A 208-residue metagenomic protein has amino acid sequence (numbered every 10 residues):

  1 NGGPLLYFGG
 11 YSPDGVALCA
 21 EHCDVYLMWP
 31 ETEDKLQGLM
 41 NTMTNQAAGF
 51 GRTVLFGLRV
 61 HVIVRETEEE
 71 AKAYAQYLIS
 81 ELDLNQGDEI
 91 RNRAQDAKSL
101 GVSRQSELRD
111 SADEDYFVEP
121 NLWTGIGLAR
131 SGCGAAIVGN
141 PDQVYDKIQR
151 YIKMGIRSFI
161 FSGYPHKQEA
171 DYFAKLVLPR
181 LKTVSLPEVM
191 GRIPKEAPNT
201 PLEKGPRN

Functional and structural regions predicted by a protein language model:
N1-L5: A local structural motif
L6, C19, M43, A71 (+3 more regions): Conserved, mostly hydrophobic/aromatic
L6-G9, D24-M28, V54-H61, F159-S162: Hydrophobic faces of well-ordered beta-strands that scaffold small-molecule active sites in alpha/beta enzyme cores
P13-D14: Alpha/beta enzyme core
L18, G38, E169-Y172: Phosphate- and divalent-cation-binding pockets in alpha/beta enzyme and binding domains that engage nucleotide-derived
E21-H22, M154: Structural motif
P30-E33, S158-A174: Glycine-rich, proline-tolerant flexible connector loops at the mouths of alpha/beta enzymes
E31-K153, K182-N208: An alpha-helical appendage that flanks or caps ligand/catalytic pockets
